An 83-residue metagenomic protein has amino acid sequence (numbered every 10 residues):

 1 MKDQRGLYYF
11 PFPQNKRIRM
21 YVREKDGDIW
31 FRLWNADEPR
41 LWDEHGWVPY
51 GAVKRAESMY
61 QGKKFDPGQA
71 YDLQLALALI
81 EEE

Functional and structural regions predicted by a protein language model:
G6-I29: Amphipathic, interaction-prone secondary-structure segments
W34-E83: Mixed-charge, Lys/Arg-enriched low-complexity segments
